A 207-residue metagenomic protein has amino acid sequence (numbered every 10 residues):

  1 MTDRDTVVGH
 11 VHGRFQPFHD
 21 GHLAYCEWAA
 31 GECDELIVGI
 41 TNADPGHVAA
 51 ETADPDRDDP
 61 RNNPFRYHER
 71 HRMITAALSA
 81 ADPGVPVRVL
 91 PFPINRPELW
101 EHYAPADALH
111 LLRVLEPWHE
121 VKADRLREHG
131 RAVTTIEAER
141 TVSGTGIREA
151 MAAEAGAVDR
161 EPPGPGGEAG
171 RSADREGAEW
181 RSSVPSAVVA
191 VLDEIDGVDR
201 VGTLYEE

Functional and structural regions predicted by a protein language model:
M1-E207: Nucleotidyltransferase catalytic core that binds NTPs
